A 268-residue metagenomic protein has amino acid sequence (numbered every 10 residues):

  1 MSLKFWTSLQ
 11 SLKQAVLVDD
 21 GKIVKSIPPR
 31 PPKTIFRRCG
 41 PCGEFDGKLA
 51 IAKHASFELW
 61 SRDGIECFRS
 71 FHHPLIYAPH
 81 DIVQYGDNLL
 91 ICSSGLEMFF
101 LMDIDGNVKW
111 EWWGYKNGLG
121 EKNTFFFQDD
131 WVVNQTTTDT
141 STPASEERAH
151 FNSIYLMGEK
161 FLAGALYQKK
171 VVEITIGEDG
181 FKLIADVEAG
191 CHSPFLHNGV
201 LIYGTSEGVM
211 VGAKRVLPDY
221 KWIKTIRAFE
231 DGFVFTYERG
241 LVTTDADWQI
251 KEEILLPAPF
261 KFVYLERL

Functional and structural regions predicted by a protein language model:
M1-D19, K25-D46, I51-K53, A149-S153 (+1 more regions): Beta-strand-rich domains and repeat architectures in extracellular enzymes and scaffolds, especially beta-propellers
S2-K4, D46-G47, G86-N88, G158-K160 (+2 more regions): Short coil/turn segments that connect the beta-strands within blades of beta-propeller domains
W6-L12, A50-H54, I91-L96, A163-Y167 (+2 more regions): Conserved beta-strand positions in repeat-built beta-propeller and related beta-rich domains
K13-A15, F57-L59, E97-F100, K169-V172 (+2 more regions): Structural signal for beta-propeller blades
D19-K22, S61-I65, D103-G106, T175-D179 (+2 more regions): Short loop/turn segments that connect beta-strands within beta-propeller blades
I27-T34, F71-L75, K109-A149, I254-L268: Surface-exposed loop and turn segments in beta-propeller and other repeat-based domains that flank or scaffold
K33-E44, I76-V83, E121-N123, H150-S153 (+3 more regions): Repeated scaffold domains used in trafficking and secretory/extracellular systems, primarily beta-propellers
A189-T243: Loop/turn-rich, solvent-exposed surfaces of beta-rich toroidal or solenoidal domains
